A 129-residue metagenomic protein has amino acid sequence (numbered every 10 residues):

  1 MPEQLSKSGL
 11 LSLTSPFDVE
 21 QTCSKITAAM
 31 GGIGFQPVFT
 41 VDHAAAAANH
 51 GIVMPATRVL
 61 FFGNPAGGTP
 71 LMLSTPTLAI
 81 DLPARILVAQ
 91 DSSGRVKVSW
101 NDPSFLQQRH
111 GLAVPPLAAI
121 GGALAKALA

Functional and structural regions predicted by a protein language model:
M1-G34: Terminal, regulation- and interaction-focused segments at domain boundaries
K7-G9, A56, L82, G94: A generic structural signal for well-ordered coil/turn residues at beta-strand boundaries that shape enzyme active-site
G32-I33, V38-A84: Compact, glycine-rich, soluble single-domain proteins
R85-H110: Beta-strand/loop substructures that line and gate deep hydrophobic ligand-binding cavities in soluble
Q108-A129: Well-ordered alpha/beta subsegment
